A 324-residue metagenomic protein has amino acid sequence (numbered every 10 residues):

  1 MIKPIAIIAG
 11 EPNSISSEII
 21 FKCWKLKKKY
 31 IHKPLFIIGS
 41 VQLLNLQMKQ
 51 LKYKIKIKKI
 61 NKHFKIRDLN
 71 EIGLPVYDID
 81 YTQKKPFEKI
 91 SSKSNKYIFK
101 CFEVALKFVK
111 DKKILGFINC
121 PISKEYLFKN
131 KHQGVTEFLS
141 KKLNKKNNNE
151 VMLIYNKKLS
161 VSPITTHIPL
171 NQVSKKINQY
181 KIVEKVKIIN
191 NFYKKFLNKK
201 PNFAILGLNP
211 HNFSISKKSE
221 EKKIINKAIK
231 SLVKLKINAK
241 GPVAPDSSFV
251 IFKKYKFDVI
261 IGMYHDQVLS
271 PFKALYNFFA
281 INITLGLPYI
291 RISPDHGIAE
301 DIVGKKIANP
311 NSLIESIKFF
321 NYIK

Functional and structural regions predicted by a protein language model:
M1-K324: Anion-binding alpha/beta catalytic cores of soluble intermediary-metabolism enzymes, centered on
